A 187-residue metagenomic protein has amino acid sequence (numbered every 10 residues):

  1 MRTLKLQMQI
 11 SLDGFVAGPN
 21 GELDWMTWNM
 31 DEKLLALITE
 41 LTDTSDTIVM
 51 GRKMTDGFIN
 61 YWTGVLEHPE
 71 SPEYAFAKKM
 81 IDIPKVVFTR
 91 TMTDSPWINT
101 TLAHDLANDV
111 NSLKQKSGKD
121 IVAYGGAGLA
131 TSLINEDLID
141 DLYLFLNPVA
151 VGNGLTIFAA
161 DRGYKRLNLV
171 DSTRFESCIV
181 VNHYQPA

Functional and structural regions predicted by a protein language model:
M1-A187: Enzymes that bind and transform nitrogen-containing heteroaromatic metabolites
